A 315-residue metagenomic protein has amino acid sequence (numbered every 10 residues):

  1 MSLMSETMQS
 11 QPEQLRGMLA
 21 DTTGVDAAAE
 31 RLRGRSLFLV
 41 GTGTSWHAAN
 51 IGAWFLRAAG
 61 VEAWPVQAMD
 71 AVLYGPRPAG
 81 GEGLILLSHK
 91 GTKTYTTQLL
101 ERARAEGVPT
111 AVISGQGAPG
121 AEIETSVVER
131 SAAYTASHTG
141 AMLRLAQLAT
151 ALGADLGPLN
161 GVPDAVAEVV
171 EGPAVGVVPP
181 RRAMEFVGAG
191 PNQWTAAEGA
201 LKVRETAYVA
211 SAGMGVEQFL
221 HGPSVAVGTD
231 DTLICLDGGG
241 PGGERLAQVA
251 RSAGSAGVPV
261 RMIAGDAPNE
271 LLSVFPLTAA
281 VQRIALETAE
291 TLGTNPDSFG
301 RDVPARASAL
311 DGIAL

Functional and structural regions predicted by a protein language model:
M1-M4, H47-I51, E198, T278-R283: Conserved phosphate/anionic-ligand binding catalytic regions in large, soluble enzymes, centered on
M1-R35, E168: An N-terminal, well-structured beta->alpha segment
G24, L32-G172, A189, S224-A267 (+2 more regions): Glycine-rich phosphate-binding loops that contact phosphosugars or nucleotide phosphates
P173-E198: Internal active-site segments that recognize and position negatively charged phosphoryl groups and nucleotide moieties
T206: Active-site diphosphate/adenylate-binding microenvironment
A212-E217: A structural supersecondary motif
R251-L315: Phosphate-moiety recognition in structured ligand-binding domains
